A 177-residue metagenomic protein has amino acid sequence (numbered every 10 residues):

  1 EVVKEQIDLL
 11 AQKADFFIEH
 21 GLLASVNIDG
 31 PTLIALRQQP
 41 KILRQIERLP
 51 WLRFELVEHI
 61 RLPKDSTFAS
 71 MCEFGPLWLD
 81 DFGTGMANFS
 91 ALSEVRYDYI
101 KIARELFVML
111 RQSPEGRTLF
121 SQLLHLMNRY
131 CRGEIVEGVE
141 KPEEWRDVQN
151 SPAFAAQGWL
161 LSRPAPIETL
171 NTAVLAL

Functional and structural regions predicted by a protein language model:
E1, K64-E73: Short, charged N-terminal helix-start/capping segments
E1-L49: Bacterial c-di-GMP phosphodiesterase EAL domain
V3-D8, D65, R117-S121: Short, well-ordered alpha-helical scaffold segments within catalytic/effector domains
D15, G30-T32, W51, E55-L62 (+2 more regions): EAL-family c-di-GMP phosphodiesterase catalytic domain
F17, I46-E47, S70-C72, M127: A generic structural signal for well-ordered alpha-helical segments
R37-K41, K64-S66, N88: Leucine-rich repeat
E73, L79-D80: Surface segments flanking catalytic/ligand-binding clefts of nucleic-acid enzymes
